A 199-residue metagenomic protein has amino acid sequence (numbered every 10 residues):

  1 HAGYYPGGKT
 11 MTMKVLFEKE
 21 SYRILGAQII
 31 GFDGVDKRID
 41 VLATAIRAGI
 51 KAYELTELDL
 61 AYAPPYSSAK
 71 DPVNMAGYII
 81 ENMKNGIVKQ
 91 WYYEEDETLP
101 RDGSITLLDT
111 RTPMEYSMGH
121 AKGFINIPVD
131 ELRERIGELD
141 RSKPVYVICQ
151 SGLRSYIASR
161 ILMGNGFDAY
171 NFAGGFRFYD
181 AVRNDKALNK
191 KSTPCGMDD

Functional and structural regions predicted by a protein language model:
H1-G86: Flexible, glycine-rich terminal cap/loop adjacent to redox cofactors in electron-transfer oxidoreductases
S21, G26, T44, M118 (+2 more regions): Short, flexible coil/turn micro-motifs enriched in small/turn-prone residues
Y53-T106, P113-P144, Q150-D199: Rhodanese-like catalytic fold shared by cysteine-dependent sulfurtransferases and DSP/PTP-type phosphatases
